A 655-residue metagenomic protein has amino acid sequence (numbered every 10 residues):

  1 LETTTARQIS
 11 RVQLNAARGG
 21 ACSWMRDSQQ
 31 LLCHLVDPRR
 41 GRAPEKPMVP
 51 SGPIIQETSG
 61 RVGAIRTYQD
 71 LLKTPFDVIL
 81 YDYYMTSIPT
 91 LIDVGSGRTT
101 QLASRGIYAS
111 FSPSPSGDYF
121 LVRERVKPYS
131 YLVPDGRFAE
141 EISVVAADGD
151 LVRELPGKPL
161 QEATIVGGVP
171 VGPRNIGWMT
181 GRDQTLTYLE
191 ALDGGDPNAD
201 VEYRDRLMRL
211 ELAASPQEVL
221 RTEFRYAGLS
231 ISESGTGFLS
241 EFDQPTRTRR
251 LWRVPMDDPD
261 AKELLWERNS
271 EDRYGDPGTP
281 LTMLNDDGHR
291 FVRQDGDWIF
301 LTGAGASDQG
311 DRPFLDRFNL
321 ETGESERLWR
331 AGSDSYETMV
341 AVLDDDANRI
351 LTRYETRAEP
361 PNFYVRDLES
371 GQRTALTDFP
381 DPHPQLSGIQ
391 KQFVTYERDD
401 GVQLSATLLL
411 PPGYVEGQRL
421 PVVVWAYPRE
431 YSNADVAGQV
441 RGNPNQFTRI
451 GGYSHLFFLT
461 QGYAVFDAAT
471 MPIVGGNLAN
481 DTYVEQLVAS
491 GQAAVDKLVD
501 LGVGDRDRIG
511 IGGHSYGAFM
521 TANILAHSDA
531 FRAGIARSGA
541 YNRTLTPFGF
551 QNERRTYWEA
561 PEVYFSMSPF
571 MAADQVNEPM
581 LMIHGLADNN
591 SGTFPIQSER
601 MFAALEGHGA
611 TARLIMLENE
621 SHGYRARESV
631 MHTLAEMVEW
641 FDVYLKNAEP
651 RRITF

Functional and structural regions predicted by a protein language model:
L1-G388, Q403, G438-Q439, R651 (+1 more regions): Beta-propeller folds
N15, M25, M179-G181, Q418 (+2 more regions): Extracellular/periplasmic catalytic domains that process cell-envelope and extracellular macromolecules
I142, L186, L265, F363 (+6 more regions): Conserved hydrophobic/aromatic pocket- or pore-lining residues that grip, position, or stack substrates in active sites
V145-D150, L210, A214, D243-T246 (+9 more regions): Secondary-structure transition/capping motifs at alpha-helix termini and the adjoining loop/turn into the next element
T377-Q418: N-terminal cap/lid segment of alpha/beta-hydrolase-fold proteins
L410, Q418-R429: Short beta-strand element of the alpha/beta-hydrolase
R429, D435, Q439-F655: Active-site-proximal cap/loop segments of hydrolase catalytic domains
